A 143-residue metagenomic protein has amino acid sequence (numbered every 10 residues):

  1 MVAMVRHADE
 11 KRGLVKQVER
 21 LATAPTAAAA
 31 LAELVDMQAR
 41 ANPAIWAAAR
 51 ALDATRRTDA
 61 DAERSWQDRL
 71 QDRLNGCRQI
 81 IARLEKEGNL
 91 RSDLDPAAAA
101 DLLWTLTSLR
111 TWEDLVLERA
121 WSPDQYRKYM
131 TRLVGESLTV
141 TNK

Functional and structural regions predicted by a protein language model:
A3-M4, T55, E118: Residue-level signal for well-ordered alpha-helical positions
A3-R6, E10, L14-A44, A100: Hydrophobic alpha-helical connector segments
K16-R20, L52-A60, L94: Short linear capping/connector segments at secondary-structure termini
V18-E19, D53, A82, E113-V116: Amphipathic alpha-helical segments within well-ordered protein domains
D36-D53, D61-E87, A97-D101, G135-T139: Amphipathic alpha-helical packing segments from all-alpha helical-bundle domains
E85-L133, T141-K143: Hydrophobic/aromatic-rich alpha-helical bundle segments in the mid-to-C-terminal region
